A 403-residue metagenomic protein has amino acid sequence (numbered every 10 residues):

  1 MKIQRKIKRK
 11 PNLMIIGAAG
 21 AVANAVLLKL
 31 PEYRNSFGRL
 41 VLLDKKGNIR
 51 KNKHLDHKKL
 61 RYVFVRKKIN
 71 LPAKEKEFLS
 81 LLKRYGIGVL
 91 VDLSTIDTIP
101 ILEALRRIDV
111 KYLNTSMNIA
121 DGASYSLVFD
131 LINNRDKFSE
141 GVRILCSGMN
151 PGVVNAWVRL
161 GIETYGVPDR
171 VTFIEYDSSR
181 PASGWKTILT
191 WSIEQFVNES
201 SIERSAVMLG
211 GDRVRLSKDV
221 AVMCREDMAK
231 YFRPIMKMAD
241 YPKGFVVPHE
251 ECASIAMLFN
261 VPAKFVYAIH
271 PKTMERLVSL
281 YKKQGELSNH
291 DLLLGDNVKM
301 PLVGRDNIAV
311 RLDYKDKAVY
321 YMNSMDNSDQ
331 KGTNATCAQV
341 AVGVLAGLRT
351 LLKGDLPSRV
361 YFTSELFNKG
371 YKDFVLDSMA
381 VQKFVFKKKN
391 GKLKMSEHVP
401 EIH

Functional and structural regions predicted by a protein language model:
K2-K10, T164-H403: C-terminal catalytic/substrate-binding lobe primarily of soluble NAD(P)-dependent oxidoreductases
L13-K29: N-terminal Rossmann NAD(P)H-binding glycine-rich loop of SDR-like oxidoreductase domains
D44-I49, I119: Helix N-cap at the beta1-alpha1 junction of Rossmann-like dinucleotide-binding domains, i.e., the first residues
D56-P72: Rossmann-fold cofactor-recognition segment
N70-K83: Conserved Rossmann-fold cofactor-binding substructure of NAD(P)-dependent oxidoreductases
L90-A104: Beta-loop-alpha module in the N-terminal Rossmann-like domain of NAD(P)-dependent dehydrogenases, especially those
S116-G141: Rossmann-fold NAD(P)-binding glycine/threonine-rich loop
I132-R180, G343, L348: Adenosine-phosphate binding glycine-rich loop
